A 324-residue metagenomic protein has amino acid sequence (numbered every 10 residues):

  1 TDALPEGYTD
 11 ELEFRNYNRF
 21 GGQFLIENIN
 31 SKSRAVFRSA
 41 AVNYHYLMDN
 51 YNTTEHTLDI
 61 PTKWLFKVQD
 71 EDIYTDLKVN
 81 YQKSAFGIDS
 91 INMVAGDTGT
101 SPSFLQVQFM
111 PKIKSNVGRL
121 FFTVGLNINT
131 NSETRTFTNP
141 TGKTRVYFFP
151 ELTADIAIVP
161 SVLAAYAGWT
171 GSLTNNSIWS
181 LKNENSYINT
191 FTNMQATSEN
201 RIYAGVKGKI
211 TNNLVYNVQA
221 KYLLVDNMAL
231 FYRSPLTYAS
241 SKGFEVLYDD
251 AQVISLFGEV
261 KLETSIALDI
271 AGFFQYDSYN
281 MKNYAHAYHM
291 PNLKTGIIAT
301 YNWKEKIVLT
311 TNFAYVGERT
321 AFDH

Functional and structural regions predicted by a protein language model:
T1-F86, N92-T98, F104-M110, N116 (+4 more regions): Outer-membrane beta-barrel channel domains
S103-F104, H289: Short alpha-helix boundary/capping motifs
F121-H324: Exposed, low-structure sequence patches enriched in small/polar residues
